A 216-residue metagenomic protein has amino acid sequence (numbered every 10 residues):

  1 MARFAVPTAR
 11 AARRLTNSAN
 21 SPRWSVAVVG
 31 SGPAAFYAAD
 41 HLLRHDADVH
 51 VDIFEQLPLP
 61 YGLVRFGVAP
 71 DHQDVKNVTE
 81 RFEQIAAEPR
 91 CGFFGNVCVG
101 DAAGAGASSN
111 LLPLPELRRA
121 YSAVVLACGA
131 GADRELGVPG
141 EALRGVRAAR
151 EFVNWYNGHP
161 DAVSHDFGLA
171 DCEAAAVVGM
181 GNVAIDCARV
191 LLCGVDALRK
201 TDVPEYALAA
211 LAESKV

Functional and structural regions predicted by a protein language model:
M1-P22: N-terminal mitochondrial targeting presequence
N20-G32, A170-G181: Beta1/beta-strand and adjacent pyrophosphate-binding region of the FAD-binding site in flavoprotein oxidoreductases
S25-D48, A184-L191: N-terminal Rossmann-like FAD-binding beta1-loop-alpha1 element of flavoenzymes
A34, L59, G131, V183: Conserved Rossmann-like nucleotide-cofactor binding loop
D46-I53, P60, V64-V68, D74-V75 (+2 more regions): Dinucleotide-binding/catalytic capping subdomain of oxidoreductase cores
F66-F94, R147, Y156, V216: N-terminal glycine-rich dinucleotide-binding loop that anchors FAD/FMN and/or NAD(P) in oxidoreductases
F82-G145: Feature captures the FAD/FMN-dependent oxidoreductase FAD-binding
D133-S214: Glycine-rich dinucleotide-binding loop and its adjacent helix/turn
